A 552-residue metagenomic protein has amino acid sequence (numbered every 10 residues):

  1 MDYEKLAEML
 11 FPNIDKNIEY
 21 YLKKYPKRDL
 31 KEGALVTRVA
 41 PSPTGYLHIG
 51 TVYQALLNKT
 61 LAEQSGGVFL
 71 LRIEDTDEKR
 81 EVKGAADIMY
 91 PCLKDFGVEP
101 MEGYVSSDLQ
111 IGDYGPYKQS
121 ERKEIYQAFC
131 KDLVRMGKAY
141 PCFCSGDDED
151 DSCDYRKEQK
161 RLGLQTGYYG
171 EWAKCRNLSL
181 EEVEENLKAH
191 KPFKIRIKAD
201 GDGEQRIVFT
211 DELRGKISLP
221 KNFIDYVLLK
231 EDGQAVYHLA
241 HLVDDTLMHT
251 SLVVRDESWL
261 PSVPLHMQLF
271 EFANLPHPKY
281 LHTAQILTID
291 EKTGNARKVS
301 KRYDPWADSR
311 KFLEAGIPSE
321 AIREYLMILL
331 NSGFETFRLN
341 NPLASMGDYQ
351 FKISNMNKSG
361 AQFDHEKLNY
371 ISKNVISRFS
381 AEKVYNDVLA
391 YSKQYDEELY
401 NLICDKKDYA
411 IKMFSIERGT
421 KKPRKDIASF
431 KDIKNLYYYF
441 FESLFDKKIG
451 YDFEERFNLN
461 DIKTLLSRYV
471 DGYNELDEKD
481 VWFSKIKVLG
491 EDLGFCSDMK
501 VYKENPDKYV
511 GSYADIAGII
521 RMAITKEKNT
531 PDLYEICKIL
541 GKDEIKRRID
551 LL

Functional and structural regions predicted by a protein language model:
D2-Q159, P261-A273, A321: N-terminal Rossmann-like or analogous alpha/beta NTP/dinucleotide-binding catalytic cores that position adenine
A34-R38, L70, P305-A307, S345-I353 (+4 more regions): Short amphipathic alpha-helical segments and their helix-coil junctions
T37-T44, L70-D75, L247-V253, W306-S309 (+3 more regions): Glycine- and acidic
N58, M89, L133, G137 (+8 more regions): Residue-level signal for inorganic ion chemistry
E81, R122-I125, E314, G360 (+1 more regions): Secondary-structure capping and boundary motifs in well-ordered enzyme cores
P141-H282, L287-S300, D308, S429 (+3 more regions): Active-site cores that bind ATP or allylic diphosphates and position pyrophosphate for catalysis
A273-R456, T525-L552: Catalytic adenosine-cofactor/nucleotide-binding cores of aminoacyl-tRNA synthetases and other
K487-L552: Charged substrate- and nucleic-acid-binding regions of tRNA-handling and nucleotidyl-transfer enzymes, centered on
